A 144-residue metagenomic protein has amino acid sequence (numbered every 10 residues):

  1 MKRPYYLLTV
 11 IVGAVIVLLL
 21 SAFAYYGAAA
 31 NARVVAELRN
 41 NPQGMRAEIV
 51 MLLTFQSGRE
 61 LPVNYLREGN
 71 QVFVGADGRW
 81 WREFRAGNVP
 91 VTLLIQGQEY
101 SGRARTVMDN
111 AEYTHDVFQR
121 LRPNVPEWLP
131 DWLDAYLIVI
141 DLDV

Functional and structural regions predicted by a protein language model:
M1-P4: Positively charged n-region of N-terminal signal peptides that target proteins for export
Y6-A24: Hydrophobic membrane-insertion alpha-helices, especially the h-region of bacterial N-terminal signal peptides
L20-G58: Short, conserved active-site entrance elements at the starts or edges of catalytic domains
A30-A32, G44, L52, N70-V72 (+2 more regions): A short linear-motif detector with a strong N-terminal bias
G44-D77, R103-R105: Short beta-strand segments
G58, R79-V144: Short, structured beta-strand-loop surface elements
